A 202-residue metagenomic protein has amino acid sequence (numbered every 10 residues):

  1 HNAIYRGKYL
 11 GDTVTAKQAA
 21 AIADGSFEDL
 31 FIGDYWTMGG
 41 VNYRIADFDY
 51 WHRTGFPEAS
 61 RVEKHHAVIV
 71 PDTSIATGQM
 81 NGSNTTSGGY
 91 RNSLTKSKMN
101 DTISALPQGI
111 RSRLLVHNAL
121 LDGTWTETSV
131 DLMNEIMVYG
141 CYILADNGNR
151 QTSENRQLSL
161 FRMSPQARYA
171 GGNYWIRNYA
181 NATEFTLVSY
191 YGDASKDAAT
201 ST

Functional and structural regions predicted by a protein language model:
H1-T202: Collagenous Gly-X-Y triple-helix signature in extracellular proteins
